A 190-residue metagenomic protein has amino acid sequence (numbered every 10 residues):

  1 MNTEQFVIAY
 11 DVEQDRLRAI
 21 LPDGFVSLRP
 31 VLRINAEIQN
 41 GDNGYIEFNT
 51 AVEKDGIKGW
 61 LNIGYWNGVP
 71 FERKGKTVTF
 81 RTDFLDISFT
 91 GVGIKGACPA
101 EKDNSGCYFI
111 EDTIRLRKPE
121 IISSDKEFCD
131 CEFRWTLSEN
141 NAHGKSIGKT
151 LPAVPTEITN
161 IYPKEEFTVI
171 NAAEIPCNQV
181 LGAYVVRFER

Functional and structural regions predicted by a protein language model:
M1-R16, I20-F128: Structured soluble/peripheral alpha/beta segments that form catalytic or ligand/cofactor-binding pockets
K74-R190: Interaction-surface and assembly-scaffold signal
